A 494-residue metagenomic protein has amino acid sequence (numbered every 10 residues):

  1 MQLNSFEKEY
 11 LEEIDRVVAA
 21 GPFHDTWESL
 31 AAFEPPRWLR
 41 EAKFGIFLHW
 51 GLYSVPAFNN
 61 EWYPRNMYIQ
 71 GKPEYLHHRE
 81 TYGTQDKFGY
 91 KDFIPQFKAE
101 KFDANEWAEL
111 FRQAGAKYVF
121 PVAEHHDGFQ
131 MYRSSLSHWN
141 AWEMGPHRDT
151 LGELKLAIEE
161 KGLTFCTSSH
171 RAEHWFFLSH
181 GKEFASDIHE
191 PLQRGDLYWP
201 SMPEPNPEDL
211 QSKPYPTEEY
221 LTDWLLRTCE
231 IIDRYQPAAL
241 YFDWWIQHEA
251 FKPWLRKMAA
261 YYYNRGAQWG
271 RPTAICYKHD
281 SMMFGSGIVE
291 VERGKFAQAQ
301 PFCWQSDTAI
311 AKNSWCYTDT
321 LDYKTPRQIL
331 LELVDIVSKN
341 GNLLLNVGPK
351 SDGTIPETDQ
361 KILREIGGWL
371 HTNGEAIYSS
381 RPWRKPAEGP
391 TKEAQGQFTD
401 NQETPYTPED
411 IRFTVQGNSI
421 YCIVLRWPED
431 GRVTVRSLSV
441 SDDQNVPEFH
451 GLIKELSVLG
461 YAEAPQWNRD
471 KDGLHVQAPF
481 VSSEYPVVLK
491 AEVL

Functional and structural regions predicted by a protein language model:
Q2-L494: Mature catalytic domains of secreted/periplasmic carbohydrate-active enzymes
